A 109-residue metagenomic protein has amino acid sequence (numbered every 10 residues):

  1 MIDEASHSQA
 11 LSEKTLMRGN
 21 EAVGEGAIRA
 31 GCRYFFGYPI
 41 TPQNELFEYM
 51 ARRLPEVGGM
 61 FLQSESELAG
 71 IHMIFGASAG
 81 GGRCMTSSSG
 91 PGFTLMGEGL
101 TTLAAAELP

Functional and structural regions predicted by a protein language model:
M1-P109: Thiamine diphosphate
